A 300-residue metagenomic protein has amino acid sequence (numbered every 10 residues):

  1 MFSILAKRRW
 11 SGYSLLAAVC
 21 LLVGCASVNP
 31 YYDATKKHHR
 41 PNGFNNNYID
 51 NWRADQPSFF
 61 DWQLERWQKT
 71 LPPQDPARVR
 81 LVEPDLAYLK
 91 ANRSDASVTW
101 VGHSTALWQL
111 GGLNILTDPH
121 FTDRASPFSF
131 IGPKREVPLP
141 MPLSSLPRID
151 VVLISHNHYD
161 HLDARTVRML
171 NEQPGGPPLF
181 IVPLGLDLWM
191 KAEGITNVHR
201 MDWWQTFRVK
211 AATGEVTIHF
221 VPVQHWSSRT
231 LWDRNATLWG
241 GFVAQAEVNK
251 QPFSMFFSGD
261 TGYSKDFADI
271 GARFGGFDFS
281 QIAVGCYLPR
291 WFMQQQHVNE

Functional and structural regions predicted by a protein language model:
M1-R8: N-terminal secretory signal peptides that target proteins for export/translocation
F2, Y13, C25-K134, L139-S145 (+2 more regions): Metallo-beta-lactamase
R9-L16: Sec-dependent signal peptide recognition, specifically the positively charged N-region followed immediately by
P41, N51-A54, F130-V182, N197-H199 (+1 more regions): Active-site metal-binding motif and surrounding structural segment of the metallo-beta-lactamase
P72-R93, P183-P252: Metallo-beta-lactamase
T105-G111, V209-K210, K265-G275: Short amphipathic alpha-helices and their capping/turn segments at secondary-structure boundaries
R165, S227-E300: Active-site-proximal loop/helix segments of hydrolase catalytic cores
